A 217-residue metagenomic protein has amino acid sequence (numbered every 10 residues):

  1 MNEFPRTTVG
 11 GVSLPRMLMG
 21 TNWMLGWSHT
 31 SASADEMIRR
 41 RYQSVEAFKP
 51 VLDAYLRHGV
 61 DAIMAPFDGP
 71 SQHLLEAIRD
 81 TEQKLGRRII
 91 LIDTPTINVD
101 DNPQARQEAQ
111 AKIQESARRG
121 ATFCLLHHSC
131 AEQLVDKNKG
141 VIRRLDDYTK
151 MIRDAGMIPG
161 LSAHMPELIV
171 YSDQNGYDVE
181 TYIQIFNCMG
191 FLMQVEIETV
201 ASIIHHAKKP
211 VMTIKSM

Functional and structural regions predicted by a protein language model:
M1-Q83: N-terminal binding-site loop/beta-alpha segment at the start of enzyme catalytic domains that lines or forms
L14-M17, G59-A62, Q83-L91, G120-T122 (+3 more regions): Short, well-ordered coil/turn segments that N-cap beta-strands
G20-M24, T94-I97, L125-C130: Short loop/turn segments at strand-loop or loop-helix junctions that form parts of catalytic or ligand-binding pockets
E36-L56, N102-A117, H164-Y171: Short, acidic/polar
D53-R57, L75-R88, Q110-A121, D173-G176 (+1 more regions): Acidic (Asp/Glu)-rich catalytic clusters
M64-A65, D93, L126, G160-S162: General beta-strand structural signal in soluble alpha/beta enzymes
D68-G69, R87-A105: Structural motif corresponding to the early beta-alpha repeats
I97-Q107, T122, S129-M217: Beta/alpha (TIM)-barrel catalytic core signal, keyed to glycine-rich beta->alpha loops juxtaposed to Asp/Glu that bind
